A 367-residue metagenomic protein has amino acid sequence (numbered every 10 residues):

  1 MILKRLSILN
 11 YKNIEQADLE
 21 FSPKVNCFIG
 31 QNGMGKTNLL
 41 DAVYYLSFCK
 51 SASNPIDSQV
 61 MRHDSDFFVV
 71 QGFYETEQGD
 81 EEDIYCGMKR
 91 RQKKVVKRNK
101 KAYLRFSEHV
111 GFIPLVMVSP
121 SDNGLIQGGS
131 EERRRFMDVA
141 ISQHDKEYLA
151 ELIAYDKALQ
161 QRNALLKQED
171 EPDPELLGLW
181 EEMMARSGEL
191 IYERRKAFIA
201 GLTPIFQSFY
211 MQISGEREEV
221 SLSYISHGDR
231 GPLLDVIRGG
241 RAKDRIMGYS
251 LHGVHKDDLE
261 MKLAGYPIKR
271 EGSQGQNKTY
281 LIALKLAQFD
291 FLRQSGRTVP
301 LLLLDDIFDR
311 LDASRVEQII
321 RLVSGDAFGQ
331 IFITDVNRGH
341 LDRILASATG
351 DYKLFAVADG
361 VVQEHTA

Functional and structural regions predicted by a protein language model:
M1-Q31, P172-R186, L190-L303, R310 (+4 more regions): Conserved NTPase motor "head" modules and their coupling/switch loops across ABC/AAA+ ATPases, GTPases, and GHKL ATPases
K36: Conserved lysine of the Walker
V43, L354-F355: Conserved short hydrophobic beta-strand within the ABC ATPase nucleotide-binding domain
Y44-D57, A287-S295: Post-Walker A helix-loop "phosphate-sensing" segment adjacent to the P-loop in P-loop NTPases
F48-I126, S130-E132, D138-H144, Y148 (+3 more regions): Nucleotide-state sensing region of NTPase/ATPase domains
G72, Q330-N337: Structural recognition of the conserved hydrophobic beta-strand(s) that form the central parallel beta-sheet of P-loop
G124-I126, E131-G178, E182: Long, charged N-terminal accessory/stalk domains
